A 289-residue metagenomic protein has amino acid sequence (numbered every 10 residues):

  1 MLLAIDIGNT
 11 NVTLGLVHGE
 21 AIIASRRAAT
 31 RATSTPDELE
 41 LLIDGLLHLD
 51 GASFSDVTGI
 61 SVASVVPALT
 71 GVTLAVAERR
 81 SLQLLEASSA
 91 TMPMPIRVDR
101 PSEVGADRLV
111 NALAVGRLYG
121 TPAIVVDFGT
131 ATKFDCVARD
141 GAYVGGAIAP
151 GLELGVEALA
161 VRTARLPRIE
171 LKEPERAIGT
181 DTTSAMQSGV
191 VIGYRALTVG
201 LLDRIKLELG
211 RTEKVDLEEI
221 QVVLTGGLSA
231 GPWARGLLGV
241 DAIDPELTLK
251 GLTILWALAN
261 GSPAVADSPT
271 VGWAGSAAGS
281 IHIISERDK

Functional and structural regions predicted by a protein language model:
L2-A4, T30, A158-K289: ATP-binding/phosphotransfer module of carbohydrate and carboxylate kinases, centering on a glycine-rich
L2-D6, G59-S61, A123-D127, Q221-V223: Short glycine-aspartate micro-motif
L2-G45, A142-P167, E173-R176, S184: Short glycine-rich, Thr/Ser-proximal phosphate-binding strand/loop in the N-terminal lobe of ATP-dependent enzymes
E38-D50, L197, L201-L202: Short, well-ordered amphipathic alpha-helical segments that serve as non-catalytic structural scaffolds within diverse
L47-A52, D56-E78: Phosphate-bearing ligand-interacting subdomains that bind or position ATP/ADP/UDP/GDP/NAD(P) or nucleotide-linked
F54-V65, Q83-L84, E213-G227: Short glycine-rich phosphate-binding loop at a beta-alpha junction
A68, A90-T91, G226-A230: Short, polar loop motifs at secondary-structure junctions
L74, S81-R162, V191-K206: Phosphate-binding/catalytic loop of phosphoryl-transfer enzymes
